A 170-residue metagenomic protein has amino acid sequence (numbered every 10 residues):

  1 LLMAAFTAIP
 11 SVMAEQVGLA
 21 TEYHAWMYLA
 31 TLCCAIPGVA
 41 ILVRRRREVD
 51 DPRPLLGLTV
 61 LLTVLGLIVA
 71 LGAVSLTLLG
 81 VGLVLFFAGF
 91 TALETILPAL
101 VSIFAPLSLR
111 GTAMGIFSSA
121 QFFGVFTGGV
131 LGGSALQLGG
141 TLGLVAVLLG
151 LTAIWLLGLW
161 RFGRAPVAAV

Functional and structural regions predicted by a protein language model:
T7-E22: Short amphipathic helix-loop junctions that connect adjacent transmembrane helices in Major Facilitator Superfamily/SLC
P37-D51, L136: Helix-to-loop junctions at the C-terminal end of transmembrane segments in multipass secondary transporters
P54-V69, L149: Structural signature of the two symmetry-related core transmembrane helices
L71-G82: Helix-loop junctions at membrane interfaces in 12-TM secondary transporters
A92-A105: Intracellular juxtamembrane helix-capping segments at the cytosolic ends of symmetry-related transmembrane helices
F104-L138: A late C-terminal transmembrane helix in Major Facilitator Superfamily
S134-T152: A membrane-interface helix-boundary motif in multi-pass transporters
A146-V170: Multi-pass alpha-helical transporter architecture, strongest for 12-TM Major Facilitator/SLC carriers used
